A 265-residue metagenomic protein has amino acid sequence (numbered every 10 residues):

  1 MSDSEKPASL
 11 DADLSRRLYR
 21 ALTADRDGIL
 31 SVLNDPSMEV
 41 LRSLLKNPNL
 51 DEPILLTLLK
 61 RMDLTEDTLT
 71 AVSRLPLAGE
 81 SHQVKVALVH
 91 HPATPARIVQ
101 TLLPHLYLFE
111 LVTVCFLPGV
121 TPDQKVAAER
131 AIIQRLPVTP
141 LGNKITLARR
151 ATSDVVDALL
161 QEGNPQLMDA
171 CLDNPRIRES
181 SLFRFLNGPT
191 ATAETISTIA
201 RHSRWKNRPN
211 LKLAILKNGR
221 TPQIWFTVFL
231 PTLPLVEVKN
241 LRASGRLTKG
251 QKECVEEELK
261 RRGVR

Functional and structural regions predicted by a protein language model:
M1-R265: Alpha-helical scaffold segments
